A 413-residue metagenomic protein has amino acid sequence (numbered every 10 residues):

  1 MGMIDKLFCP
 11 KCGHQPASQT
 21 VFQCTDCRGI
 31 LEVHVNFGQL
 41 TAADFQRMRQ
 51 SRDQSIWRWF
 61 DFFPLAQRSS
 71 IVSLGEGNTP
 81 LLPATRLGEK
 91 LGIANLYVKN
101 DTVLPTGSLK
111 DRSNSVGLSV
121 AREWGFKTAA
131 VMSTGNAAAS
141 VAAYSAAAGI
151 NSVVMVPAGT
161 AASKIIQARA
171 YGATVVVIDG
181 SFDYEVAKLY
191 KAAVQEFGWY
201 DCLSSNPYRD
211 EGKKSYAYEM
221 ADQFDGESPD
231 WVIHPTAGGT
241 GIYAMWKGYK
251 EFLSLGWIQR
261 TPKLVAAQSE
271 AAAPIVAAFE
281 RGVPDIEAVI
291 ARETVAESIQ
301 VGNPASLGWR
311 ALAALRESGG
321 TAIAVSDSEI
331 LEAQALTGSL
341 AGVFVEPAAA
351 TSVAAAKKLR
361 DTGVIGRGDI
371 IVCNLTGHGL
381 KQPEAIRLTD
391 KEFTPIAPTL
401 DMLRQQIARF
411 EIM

Functional and structural regions predicted by a protein language model:
M1-M413: PLP-dependent amino-acid enzyme catalytic core
